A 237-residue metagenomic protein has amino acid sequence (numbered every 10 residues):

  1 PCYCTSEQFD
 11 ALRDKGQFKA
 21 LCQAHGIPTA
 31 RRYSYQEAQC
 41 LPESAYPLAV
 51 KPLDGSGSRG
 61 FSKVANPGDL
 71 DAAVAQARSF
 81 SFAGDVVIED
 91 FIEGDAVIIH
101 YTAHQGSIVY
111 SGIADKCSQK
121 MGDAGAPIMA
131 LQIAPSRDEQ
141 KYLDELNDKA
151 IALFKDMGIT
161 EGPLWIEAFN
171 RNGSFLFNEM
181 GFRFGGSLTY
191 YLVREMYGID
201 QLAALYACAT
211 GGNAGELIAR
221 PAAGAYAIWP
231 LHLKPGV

Functional and structural regions predicted by a protein language model:
P1-E7, A24, G211-G215, L233: ATP-binding N-terminal substructure of ATP-dependent carboxylate-amine bond-forming enzymes
P1-R13, G26-S34: A short, GP-enriched loop/loop-strand-helix hinge that lies immediately N-terminal to, or at the N-terminal rim
F18-Q23, I88: Structural element of the ATP-grasp superfamily
L21-P28, D69, S79-F80: Basic phosphate/pyrophosphate-binding loop/patch that engages nucleotide-derived ligands
R31-R32, P47-Q76, V86, E93-H100 (+2 more regions): Glycine-rich phosphate-binding loop of ATP-grasp-fold ATP-dependent ligases
A38-A45: Short amphipathic alpha-helix with an adjacent loop that forms part of the alpha/beta core around
D90-V97, Y101-I159, P163, N170 (+3 more regions): ATP-dependent carboxylate/phosphate-activation module, predominantly the ATP-grasp catalytic core and closely related
L231-V237: Glycine-rich active-site loop/lid that clamps phosphate-bearing ligands
